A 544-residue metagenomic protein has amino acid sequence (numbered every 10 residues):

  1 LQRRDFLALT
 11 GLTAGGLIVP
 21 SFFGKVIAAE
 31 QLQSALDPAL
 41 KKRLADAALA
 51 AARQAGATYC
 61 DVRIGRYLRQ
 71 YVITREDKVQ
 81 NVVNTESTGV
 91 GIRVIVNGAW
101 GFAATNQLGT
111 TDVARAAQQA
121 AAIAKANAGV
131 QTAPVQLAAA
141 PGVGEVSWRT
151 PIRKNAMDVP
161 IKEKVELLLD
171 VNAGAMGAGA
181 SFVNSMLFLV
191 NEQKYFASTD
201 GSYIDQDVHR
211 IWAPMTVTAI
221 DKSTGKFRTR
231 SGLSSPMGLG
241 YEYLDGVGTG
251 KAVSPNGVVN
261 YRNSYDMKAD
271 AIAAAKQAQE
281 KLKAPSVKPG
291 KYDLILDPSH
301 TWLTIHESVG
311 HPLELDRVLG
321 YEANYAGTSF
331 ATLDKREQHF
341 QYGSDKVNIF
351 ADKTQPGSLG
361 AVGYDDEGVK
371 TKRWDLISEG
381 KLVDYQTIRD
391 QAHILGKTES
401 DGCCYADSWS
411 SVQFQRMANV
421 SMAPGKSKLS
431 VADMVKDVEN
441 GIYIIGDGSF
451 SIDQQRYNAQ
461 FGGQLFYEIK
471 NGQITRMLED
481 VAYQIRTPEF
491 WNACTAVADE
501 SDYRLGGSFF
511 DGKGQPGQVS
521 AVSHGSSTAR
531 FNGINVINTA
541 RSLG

Functional and structural regions predicted by a protein language model:
Q2-G544: N-terminal small-residue-enriched
